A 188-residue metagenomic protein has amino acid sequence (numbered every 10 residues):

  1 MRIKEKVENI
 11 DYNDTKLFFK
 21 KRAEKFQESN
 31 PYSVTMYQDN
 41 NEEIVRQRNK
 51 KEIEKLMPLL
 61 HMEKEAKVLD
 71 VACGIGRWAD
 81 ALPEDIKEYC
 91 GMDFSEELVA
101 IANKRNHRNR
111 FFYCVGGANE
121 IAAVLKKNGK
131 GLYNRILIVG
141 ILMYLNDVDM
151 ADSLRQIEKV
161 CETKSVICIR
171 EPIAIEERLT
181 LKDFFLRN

Functional and structural regions predicted by a protein language model:
M1-E65, V71, I75-K127, L145-D152 (+2 more regions): Class I (Rossmann-like) S-adenosyl-L-methionine-dependent methyltransferase catalytic domain, capturing the SAM-binding
E65, L132-Y133: Local beta-strand N-terminus motif with an aromatic residue
L137: A conserved beta-strand element that flanks and buttresses the S-adenosyl-L-methionine
G140-Y144: Short catalytic micro-motifs in class I SAM-dependent methyltransferases
E162: Conserved C-terminal portion of the radical SAM core fold that forms the substrate/S-adenosylmethionine-binding
